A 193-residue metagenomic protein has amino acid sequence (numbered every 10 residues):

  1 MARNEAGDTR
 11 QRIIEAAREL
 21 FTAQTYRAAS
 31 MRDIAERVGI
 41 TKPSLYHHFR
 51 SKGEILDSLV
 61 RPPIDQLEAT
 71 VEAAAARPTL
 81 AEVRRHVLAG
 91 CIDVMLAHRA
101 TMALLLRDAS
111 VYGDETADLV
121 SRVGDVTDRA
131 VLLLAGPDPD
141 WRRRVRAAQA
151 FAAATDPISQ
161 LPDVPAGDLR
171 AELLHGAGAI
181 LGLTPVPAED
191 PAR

Functional and structural regions predicted by a protein language model:
M1-D8, V186-R193: N-terminal intrinsically disordered/low-complexity leader segments
N4-D8, R50, E54, S58 (+6 more regions): Residues at secondary-structure transition points
R12, A16, L20-E54, S58: Helix-turn-helix
S58, A69-T101: Hydrophobic alpha-helical connector segments
R84, I92-V120, A147-A153: Amphipathic alpha-helical segments used for helix-helix packing
Y112-A148, G167-A171, H175: Amphipathic alpha-helical packing segments from all-alpha helical-bundle domains
